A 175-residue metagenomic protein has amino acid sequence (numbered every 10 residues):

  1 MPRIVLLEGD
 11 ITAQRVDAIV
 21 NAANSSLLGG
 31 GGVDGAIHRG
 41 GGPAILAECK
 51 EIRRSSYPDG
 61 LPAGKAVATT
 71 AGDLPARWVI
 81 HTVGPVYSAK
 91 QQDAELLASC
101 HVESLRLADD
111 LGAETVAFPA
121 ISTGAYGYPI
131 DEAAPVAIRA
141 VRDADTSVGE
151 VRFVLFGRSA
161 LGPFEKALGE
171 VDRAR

Functional and structural regions predicted by a protein language model:
M1-R175: Macrodomain-like recognition of ADP-ribose-binding/processing modules
